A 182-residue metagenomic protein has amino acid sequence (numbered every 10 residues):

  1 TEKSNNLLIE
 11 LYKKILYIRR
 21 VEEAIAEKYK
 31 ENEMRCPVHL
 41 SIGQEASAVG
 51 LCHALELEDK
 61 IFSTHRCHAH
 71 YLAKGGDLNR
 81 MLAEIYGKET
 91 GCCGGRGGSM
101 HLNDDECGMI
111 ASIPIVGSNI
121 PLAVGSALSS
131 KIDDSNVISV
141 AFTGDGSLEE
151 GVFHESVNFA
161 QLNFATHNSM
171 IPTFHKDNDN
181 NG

Functional and structural regions predicted by a protein language model:
T1, V21, K176-N178: Intrinsic disorder/low-complexity signal
T1-L11: Charged, compositionally biased N-terminal leader segments and the immediate start of the first structured element
E23, E27, E31-F164: Cofactor-binding active-site loop characterized by glycine-rich and histidine/acidic residues
N168-G182: Thiamine diphosphate
